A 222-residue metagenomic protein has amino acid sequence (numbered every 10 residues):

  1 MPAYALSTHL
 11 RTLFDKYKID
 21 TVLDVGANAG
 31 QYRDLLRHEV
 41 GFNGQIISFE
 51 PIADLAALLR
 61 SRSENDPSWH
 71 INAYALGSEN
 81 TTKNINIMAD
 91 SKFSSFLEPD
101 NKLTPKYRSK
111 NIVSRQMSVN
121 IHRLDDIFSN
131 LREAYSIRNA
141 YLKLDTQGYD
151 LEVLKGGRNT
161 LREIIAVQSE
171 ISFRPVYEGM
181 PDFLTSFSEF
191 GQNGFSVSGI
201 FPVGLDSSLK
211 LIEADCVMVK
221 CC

Functional and structural regions predicted by a protein language model:
M1-C222: Phosphate/nucleotide-binding beta-alpha loop and adjacent structural elements of enzyme active sites
